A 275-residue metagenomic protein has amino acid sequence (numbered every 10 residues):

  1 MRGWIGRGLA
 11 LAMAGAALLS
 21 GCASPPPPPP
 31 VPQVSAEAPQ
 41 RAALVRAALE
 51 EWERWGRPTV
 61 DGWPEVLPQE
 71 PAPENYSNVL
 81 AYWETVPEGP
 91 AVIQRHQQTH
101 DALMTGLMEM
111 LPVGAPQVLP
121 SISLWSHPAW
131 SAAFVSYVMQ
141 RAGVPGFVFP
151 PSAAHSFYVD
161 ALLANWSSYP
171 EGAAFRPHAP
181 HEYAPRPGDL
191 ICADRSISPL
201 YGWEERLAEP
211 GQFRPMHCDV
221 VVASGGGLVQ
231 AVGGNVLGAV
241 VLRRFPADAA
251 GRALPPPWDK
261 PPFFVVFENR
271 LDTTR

Functional and structural regions predicted by a protein language model:
M1-L11: Bacterial N-terminal signal peptides that target proteins for export
G15-A16: Residue-level signal for mature regions of secreted extracellular proteins and peptides
P25-F147: N-terminal capping segments
V60-W63, V148-P151, W203-E204, L242-R244: Short, solvent-exposed loop/turn and secondary-structure capping segments
S152-L237: ...with weaker cross-activation on analogous glycine-rich loops/strands in unrelated enzymes
N235-R275: Low-complexity, Gly/Ser/Thr/Pro-rich intrinsically disordered linker/tail segments
